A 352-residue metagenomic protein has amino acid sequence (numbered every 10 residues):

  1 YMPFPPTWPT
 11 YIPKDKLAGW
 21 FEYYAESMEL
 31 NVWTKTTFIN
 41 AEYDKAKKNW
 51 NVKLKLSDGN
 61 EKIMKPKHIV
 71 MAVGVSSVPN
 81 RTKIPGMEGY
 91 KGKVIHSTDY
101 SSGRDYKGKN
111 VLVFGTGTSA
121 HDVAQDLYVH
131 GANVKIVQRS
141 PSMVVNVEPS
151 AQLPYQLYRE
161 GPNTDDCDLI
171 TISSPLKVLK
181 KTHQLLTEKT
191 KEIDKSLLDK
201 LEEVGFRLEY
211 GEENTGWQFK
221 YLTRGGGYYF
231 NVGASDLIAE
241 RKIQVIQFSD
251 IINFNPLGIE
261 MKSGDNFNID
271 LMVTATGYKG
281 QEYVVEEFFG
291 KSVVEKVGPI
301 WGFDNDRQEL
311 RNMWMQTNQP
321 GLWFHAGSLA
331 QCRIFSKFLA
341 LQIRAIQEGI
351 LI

Functional and structural regions predicted by a protein language model:
Y1-P9, D15, G19, L153-I172: N-terminal glycine-rich dinucleotide-binding loop that anchors FAD/FMN and/or NAD(P) in oxidoreductases
Y11-T118, Q125, V129-S140, V147 (+1 more regions): Flavin (primarily FAD) cofactor-binding/catalytic cores of flavoenzymes
K107, S142-E160: Accessory recognition modules or surfaces
